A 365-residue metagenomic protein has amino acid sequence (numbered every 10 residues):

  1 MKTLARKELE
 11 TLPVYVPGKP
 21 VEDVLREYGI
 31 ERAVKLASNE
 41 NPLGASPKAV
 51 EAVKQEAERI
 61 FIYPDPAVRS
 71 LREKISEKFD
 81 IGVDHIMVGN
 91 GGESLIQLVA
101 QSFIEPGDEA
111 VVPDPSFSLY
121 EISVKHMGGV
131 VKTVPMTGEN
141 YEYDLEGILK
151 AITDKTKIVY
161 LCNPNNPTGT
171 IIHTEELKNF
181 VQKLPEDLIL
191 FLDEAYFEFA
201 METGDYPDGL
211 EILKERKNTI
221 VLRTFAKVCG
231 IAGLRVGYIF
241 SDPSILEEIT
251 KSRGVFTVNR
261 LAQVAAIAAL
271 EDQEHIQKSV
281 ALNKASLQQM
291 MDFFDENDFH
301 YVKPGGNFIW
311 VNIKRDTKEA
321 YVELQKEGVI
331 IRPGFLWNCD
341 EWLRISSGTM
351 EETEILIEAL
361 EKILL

Functional and structural regions predicted by a protein language model:
M1-I62: N-terminal "arm"/small-domain region of PLP-dependent enzymes with the aminotransferase-like
R32, G82-I86, P106-E109, K155 (+4 more regions): Short acidic capping loops at alpha-helix termini that bridge into adjacent secondary structure
F61-E109: Phosphate-binding glycine-rich loop
A67, N218-D295, F299-V302: PLP-dependent aminotransferase class I/II
S102-L161: PLP-dependent aminotransferase-like
E142-D154, P167-L190, E194-V228: Active-site pre-lysine segment of PLP-dependent enzymes
K284, F294-E327, S347: Conserved PLP-binding catalytic core of the aspartate aminotransferase-like
E323-E327, R332, L336-L365: PLP-dependent enzyme catalytic core of the Aspartate aminotransferase-like
